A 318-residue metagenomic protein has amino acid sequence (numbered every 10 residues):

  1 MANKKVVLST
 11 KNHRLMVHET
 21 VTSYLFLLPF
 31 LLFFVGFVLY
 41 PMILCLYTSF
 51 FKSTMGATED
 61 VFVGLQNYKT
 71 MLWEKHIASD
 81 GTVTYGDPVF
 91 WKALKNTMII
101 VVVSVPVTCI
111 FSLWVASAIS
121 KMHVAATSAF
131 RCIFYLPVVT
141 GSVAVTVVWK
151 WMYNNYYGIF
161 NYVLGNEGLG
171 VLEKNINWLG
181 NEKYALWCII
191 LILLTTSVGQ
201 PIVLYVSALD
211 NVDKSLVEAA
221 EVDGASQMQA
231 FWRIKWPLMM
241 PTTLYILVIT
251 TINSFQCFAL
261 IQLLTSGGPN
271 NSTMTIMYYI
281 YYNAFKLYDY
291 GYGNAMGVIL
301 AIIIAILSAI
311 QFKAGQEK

Functional and structural regions predicted by a protein language model:
M1-V7: Short, intrinsically disordered terminal tails adjacent to the first/last structured region
L8-S9, L15-K318: A structural signal for multi-pass alpha-helical bundles of membrane permease subunits that mediate small-molecule
